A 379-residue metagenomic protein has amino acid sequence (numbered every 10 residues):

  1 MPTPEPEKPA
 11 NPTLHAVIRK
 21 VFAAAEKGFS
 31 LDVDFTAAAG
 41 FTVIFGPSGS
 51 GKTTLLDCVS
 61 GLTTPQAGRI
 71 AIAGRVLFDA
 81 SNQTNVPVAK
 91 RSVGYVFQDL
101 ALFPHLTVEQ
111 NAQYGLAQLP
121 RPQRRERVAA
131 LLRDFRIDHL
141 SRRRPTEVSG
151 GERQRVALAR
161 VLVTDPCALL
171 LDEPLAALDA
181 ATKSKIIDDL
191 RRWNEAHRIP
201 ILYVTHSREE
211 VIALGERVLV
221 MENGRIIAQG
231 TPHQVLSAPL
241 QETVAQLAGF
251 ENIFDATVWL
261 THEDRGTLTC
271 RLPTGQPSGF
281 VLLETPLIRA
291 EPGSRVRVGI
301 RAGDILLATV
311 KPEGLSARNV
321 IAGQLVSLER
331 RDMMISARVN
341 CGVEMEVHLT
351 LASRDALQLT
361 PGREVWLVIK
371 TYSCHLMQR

Functional and structural regions predicted by a protein language model:
R75-A80, Q123-L140, R191-R192: Conserved ABC ATPase "signature" region
L77-G94, Q118-R121, R125-E126, P239: ABC ATPase NBD coupling module
L106-Q113: Short coil-to-helix segment of the ABC ATPase nucleotide-binding domain corresponding to the Q-loop/switch region
R144-V148, E152: Conserved ABC ATPase signature
V163-C167: A short, proline-enriched helix->beta-strand linker immediately N-terminal to the Walker B motif in ABC-type P-loop
E195, T205-G275: Internal alpha/beta loop-helix hairpins
Q276-E329, H348-R379: Glycine/charge-rich catalytic "coupling/switch" loops of P-loop NTPases
